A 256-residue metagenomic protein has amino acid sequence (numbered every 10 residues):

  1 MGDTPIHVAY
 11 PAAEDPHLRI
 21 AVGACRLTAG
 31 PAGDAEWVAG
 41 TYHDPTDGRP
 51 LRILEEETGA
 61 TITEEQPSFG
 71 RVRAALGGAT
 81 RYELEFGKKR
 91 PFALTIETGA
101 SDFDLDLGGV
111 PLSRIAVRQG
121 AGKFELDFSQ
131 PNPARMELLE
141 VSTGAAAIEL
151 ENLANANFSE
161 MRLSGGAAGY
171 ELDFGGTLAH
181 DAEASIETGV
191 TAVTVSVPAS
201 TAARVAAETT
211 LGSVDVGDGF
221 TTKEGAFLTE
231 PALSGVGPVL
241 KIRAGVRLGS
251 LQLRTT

Functional and structural regions predicted by a protein language model:
M1-A32, T95, G99: N-terminal segments that cap or nucleate solenoid repeat domains
T4-A9, A39-L54, T58-G78, E85 (+1 more regions): Short, surface-exposed interaction patches in beta-rich subdomains that mediate adhesion/assembly near membranes
D15-H17, R26, A35-W37, G48-P50 (+1 more regions): A common structural microfeature
L18-I20, T28-A29, L94-I96, D104-L105 (+4 more regions): Hydrophobic beta-strand segments within beta-rich accessory/binding domains
P31-V38, L107-G108: Extended intrinsically disordered, low-complexity coil regions enriched in Ser, Thr, Gly, Ala and often Pro
T95-A134: Right-handed parallel beta-helix
